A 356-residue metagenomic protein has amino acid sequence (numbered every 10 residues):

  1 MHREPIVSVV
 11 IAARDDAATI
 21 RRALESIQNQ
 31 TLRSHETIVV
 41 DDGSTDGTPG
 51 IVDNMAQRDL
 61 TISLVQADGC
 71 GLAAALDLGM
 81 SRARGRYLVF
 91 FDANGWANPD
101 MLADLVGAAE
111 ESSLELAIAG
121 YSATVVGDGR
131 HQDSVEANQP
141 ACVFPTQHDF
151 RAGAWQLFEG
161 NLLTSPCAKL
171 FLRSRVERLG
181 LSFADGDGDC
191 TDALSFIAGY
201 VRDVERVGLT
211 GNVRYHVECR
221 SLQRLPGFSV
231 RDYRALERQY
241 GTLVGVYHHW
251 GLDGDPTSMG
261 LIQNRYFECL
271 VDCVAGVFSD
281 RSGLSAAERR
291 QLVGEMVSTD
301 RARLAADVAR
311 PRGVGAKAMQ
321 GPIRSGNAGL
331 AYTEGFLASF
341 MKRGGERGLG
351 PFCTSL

Functional and structural regions predicted by a protein language model:
M1-S26: N-proximal low-complexity "stem/linker" segments adjacent to membrane-targeting elements
P5-S8, E36, S195: Cell-envelope/extracellular polymer assembly enzymes that use nucleotide-activated donors
E25-S34: Short, acidic, metal-binding catalytic loop of nucleotide-sugar glycosyltransferases
D41-G50: A conserved acidic beta->alpha catalytic loop
A67-A83: Glycine-rich, basic loop-to-helix element that forms the pyrophosphate-binding segment of sugar-nucleotide handling
L72, A93-G211, Y215-Y233: Donor-binding/catalytic cores of nucleotide-activated saccharide and glycerol-phosphate transferases/polymerases
L88: Short aromatic/hydrophobic "clamp" motif used to bind/position activated sugar donors
L114, F278-L356: Membrane-interface aromatic/basic loop that binds lipid-linked glycans or pyrophosphate carriers, typified by
